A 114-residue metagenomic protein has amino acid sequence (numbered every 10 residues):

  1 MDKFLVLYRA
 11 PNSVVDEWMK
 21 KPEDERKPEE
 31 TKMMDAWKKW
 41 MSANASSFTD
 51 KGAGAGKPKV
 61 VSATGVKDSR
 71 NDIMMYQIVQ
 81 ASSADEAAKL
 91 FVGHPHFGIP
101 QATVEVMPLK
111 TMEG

Functional and structural regions predicted by a protein language model:
M1-G114: Conserved, structured core segments of small domains
